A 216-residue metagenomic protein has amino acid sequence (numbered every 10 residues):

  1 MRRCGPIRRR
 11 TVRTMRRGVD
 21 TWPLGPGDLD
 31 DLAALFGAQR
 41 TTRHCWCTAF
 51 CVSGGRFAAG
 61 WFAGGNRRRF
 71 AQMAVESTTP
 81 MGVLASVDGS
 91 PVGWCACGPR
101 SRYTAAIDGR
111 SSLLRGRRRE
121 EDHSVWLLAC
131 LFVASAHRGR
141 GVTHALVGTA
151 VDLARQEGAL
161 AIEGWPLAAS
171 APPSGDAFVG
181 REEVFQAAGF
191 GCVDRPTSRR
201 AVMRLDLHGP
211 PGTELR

Functional and structural regions predicted by a protein language model:
R2-G54, G60, R216: Conserved N-terminal entry element of GNAT/NAT acetyltransferase domains
L35-T42, C95-A106, D152-A154: Short, solvent-exposed beta-strand-terminating loops
W46-M81: Active-site rim helix/loop that mediates acceptor-substrate recognition in acyltransferases
M73-S77, S86, P91-C130, R138 (+1 more regions): Conserved acyl-donor/pantetheine-binding loop and adjacent beta-alpha core of acyl/acetyltransferases and related
L128, I162-G164: Conserved hydrophobic beta-strand within the GNAT/NAT acetyltransferase core sheet that lines the active-site cleft
L128-V133, G139-Q156: Conserved acetyl-CoA-binding loop-helix of GNAT-fold acetyltransferases
R155-L160, A168-R195: Conserved active-site alpha-helix within GNAT-family acetyltransferase domains
A169-S174, C192-V193, R200-L205, P210-G212 (+1 more regions): Extended, composition-driven regions rather than compact fold-specific motifs
